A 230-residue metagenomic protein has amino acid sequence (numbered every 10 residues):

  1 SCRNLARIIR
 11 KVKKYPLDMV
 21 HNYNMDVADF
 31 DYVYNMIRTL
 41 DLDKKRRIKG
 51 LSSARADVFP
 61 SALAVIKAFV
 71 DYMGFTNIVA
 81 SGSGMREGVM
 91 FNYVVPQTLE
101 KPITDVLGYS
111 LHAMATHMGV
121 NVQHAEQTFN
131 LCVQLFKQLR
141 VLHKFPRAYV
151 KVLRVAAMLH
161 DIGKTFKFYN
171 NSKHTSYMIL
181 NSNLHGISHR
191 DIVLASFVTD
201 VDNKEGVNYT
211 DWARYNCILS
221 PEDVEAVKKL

Functional and structural regions predicted by a protein language model:
S1-S196, V201-K229: Helical "lid/coupling" subdomains associated with nucleotide-phosphate turnover
